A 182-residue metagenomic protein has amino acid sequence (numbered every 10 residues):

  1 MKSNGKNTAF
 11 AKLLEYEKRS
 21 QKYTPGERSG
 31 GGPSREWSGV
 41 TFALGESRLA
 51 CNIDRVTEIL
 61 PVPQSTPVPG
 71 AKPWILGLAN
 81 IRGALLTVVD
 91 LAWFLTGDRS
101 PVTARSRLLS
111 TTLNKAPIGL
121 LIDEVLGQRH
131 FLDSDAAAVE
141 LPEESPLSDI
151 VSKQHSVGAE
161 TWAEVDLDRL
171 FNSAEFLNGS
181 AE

Functional and structural regions predicted by a protein language model:
M1-E182: An acidic, low-aromatic, low-complexity terminal/linker signal
